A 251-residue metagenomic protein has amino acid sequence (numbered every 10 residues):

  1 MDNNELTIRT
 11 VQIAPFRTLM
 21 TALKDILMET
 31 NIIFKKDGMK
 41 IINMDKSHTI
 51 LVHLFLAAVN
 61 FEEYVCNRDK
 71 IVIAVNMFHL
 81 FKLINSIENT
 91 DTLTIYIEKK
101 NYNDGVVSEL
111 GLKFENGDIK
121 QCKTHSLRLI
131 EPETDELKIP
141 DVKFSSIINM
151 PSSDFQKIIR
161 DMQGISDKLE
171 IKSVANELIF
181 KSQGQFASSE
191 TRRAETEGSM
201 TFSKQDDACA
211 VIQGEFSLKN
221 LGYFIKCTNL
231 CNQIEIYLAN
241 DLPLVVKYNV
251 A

Functional and structural regions predicted by a protein language model:
M1-K24, M28-G164, E170-A251: DNA polymerase sliding clamps and clamp-related checkpoint/processivity subunits
